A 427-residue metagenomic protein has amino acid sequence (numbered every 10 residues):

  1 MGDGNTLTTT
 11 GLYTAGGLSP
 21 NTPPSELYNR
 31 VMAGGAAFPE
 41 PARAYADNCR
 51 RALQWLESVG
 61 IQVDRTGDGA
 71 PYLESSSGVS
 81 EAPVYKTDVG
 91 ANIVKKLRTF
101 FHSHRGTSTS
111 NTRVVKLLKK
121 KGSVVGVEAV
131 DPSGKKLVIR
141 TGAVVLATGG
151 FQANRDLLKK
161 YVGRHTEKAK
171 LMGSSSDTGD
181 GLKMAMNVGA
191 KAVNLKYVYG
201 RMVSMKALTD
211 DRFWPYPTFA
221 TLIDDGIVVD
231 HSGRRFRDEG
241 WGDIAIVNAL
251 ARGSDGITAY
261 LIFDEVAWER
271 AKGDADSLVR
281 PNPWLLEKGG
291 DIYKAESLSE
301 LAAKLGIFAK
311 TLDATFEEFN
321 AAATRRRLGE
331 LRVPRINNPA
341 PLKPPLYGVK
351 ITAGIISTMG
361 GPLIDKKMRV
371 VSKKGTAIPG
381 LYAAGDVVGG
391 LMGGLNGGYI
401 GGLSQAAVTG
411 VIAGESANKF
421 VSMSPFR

Functional and structural regions predicted by a protein language model:
G2-T107, N111-T112, K116, D156 (+5 more regions): Conserved N-terminal/central alpha/beta ligand/cofactor-binding core
Y85-G142, L182-V188, P362-L363: Helical element adjacent to the flavin cofactor pocket in flavoenzyme catalytic cores
K116, T311-L391, L395-N396: A glycine-rich dinucleotide-binding beta-alpha-beta segment and adjacent secondary-structure elements that constitute
P132-L208, L403, I412: Glycine-rich loop(s) and the adjacent beta-strand/alpha-helix scaffold that form part
L182-K191, L305-F308, D313-F316, S404-F426: Internal hydrophobic alpha-helix adjacent to the cofactor/substrate pocket in enzyme cavities
L182-M184, V188-I307: An anion/pyrophosphate-binding glycine-rich loop and adjacent beta-alpha core in soluble alpha-beta enzymes
G200-M205, W241-V247, A353-M359, V387-L403: Glycine-rich phosphate/pyrophosphate-binding beta-alpha loops
A271-L278, G360-R427: C-terminal structured subdomain/cap of oxidoreductase catalytic cores
